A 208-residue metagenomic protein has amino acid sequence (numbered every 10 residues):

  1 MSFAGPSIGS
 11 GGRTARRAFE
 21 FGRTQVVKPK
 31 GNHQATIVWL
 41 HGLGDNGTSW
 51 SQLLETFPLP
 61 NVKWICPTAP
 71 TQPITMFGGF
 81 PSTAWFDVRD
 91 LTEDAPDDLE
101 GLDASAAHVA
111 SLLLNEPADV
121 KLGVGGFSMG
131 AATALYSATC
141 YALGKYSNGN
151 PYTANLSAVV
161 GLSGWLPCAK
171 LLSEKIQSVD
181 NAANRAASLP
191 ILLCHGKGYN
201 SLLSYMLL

Functional and structural regions predicted by a protein language model:
F3-G123: Serine-hydrolase catalytic machinery in alpha/beta-hydrolase-like enzymes
K28-K30, N148-L208: The feature captures the conserved acid-bearing segment of alpha/beta-hydrolase catalytic domains
W39-L40, G125, L162, C194: Short hydrophobic segments within beta-strands
G42-D45, P70, S128, W165 (+1 more regions): Active-site glycine-rich loops that stabilize anionic/oxyanionic intermediates across multiple enzyme folds
Q52, Y136-C140: Active-site signature of alpha/beta-hydrolase-fold catalytic machinery across serine- and Asp/Cys-nucleophile hydrolases
F57, Y141-K145: Active-site catalytic pocket residues across diverse enzymes, especially alpha/beta-hydrolases
G101-S105, M129, L203: Phosphate/oxyanion-binding active-site loops and adjacent basic polyanion-contact surfaces
G126-G130, A134: Gly/Ala-rich beta-loop-alpha elbow adjacent to hydrolase catalytic centers
